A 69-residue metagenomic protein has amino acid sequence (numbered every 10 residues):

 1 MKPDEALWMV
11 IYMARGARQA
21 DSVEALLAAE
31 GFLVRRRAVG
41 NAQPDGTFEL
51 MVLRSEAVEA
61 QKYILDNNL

Functional and structural regions predicted by a protein language model:
M1-L69: Acidic/polar low-complexity segments and flexible, solvent-exposed patches
